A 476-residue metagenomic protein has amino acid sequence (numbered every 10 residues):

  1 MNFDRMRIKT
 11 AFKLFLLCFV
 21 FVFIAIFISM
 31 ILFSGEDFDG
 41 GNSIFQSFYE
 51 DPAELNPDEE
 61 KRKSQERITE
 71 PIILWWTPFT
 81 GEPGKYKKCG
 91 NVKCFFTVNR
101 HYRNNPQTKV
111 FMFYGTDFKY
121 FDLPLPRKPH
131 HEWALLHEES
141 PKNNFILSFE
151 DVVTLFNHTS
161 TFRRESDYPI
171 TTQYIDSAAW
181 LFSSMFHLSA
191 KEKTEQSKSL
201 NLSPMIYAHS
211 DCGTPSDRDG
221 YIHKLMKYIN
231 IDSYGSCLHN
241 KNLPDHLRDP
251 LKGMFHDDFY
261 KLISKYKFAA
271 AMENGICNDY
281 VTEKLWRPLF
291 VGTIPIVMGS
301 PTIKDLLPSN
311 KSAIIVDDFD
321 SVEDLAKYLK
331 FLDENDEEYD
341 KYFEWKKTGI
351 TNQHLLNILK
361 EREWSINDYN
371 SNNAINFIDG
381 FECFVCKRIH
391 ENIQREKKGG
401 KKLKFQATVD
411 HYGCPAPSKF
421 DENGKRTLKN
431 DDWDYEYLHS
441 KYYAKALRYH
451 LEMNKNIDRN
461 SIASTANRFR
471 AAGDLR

Functional and structural regions predicted by a protein language model:
N2-L135, L147, V152-A271, G275-R476: Pol beta-like nucleotidyltransferase catalytic core
E138-N143: A short, histidine- and acid-enriched strand-loop-helix "catalytic/donor-clamping" loop that lines the nucleotide-sugar
